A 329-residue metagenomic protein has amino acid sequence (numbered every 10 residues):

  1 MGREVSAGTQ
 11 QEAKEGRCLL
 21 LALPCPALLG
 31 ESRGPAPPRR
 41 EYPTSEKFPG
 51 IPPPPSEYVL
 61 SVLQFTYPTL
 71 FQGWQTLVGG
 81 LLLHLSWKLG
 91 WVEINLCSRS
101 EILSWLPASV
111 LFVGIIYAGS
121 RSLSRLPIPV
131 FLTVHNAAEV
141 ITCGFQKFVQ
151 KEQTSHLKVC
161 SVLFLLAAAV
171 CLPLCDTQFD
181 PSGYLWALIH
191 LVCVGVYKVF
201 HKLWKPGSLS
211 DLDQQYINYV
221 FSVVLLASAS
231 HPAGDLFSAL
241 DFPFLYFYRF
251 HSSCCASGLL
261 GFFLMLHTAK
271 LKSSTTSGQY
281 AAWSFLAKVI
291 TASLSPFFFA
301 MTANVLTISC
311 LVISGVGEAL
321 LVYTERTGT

Functional and structural regions predicted by a protein language model:
M1-T329: Polytopic endomembrane small-metabolite transporters, centered on the Drug/Metabolite Transporter
